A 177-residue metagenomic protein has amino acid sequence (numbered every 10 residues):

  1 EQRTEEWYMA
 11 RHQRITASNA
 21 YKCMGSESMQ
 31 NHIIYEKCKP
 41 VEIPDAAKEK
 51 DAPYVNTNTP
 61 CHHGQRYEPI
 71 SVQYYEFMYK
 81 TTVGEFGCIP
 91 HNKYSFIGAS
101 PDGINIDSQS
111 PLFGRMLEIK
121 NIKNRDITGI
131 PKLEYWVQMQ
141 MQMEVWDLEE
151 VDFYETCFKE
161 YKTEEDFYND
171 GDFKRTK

Functional and structural regions predicted by a protein language model:
E1-I70, E160-K162, R175-T176: Charged, glycine-rich intrinsically disordered N-terminal tails and low-complexity linkers that flank
C61, F77-P101, N105-K177: Nucleic-acid nuclease catalytic cores
